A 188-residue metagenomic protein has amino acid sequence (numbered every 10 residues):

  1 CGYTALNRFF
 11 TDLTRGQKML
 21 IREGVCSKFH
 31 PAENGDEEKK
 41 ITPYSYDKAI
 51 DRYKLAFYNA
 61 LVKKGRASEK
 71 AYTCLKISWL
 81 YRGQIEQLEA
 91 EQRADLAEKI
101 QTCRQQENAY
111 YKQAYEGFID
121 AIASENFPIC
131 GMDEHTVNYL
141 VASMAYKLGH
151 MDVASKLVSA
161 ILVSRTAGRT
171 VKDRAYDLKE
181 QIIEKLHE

Functional and structural regions predicted by a protein language model:
C1-V25: N-terminal cysteine/histidine-rich coordination modules
R22-F57, V62-E98, G131-K147, Q181: Amphipathic alpha-helical repeat scaffolds of TPR domains
Y53, A60, R104, Y111 (+2 more regions): Inward-facing hydrophobic residues that define packing positions of alpha-helical scaffold repeats
Y53, A60, Y81, G117-A121 (+2 more regions): Alpha-helical junction/boundary sensor with strong preference for TPR arrays
G65, E69, Q106, Y110 (+3 more regions): Structural signature of alpha-solenoid helical repeat junctions
Q84, Q101, N108, L148-G149 (+1 more regions): Structural motif corresponding to the intra-repeat A-B loop/turn of tetratricopeptide repeats
